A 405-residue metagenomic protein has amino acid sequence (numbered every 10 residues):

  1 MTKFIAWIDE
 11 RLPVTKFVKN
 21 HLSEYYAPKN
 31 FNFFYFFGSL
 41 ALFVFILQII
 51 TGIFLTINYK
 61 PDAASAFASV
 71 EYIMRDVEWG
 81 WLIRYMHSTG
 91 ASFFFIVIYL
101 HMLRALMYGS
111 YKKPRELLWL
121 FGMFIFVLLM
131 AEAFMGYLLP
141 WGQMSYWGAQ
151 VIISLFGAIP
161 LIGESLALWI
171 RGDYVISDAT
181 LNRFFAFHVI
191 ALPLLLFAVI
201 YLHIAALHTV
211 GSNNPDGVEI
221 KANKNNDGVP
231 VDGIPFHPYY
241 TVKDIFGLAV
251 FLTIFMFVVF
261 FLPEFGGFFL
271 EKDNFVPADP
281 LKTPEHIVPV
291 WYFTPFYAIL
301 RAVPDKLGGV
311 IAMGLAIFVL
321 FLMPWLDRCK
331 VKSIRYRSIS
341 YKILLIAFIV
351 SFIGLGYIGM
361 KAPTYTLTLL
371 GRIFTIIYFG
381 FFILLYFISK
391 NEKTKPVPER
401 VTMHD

Functional and structural regions predicted by a protein language model:
M1-F93, V97-D405: Membrane-embedded and interfacial regions of multi-pass energy-transducing membrane proteins
